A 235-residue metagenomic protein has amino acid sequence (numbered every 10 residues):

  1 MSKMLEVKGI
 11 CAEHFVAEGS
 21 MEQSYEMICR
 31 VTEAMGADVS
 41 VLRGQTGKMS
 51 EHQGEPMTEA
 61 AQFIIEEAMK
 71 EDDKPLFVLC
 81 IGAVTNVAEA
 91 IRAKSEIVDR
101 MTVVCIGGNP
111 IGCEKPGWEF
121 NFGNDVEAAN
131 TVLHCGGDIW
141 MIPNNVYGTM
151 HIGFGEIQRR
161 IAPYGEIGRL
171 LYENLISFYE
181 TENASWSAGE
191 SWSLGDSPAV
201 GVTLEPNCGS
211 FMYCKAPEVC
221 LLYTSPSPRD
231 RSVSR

Functional and structural regions predicted by a protein language model:
M1-E26, K48-G155: Active-site histidine-anchored catalytic micro-motif
T32: Conserved hydrophobic residues forming the short capping helix/wall of the S-adenosyl-L-methionine
M35-L42: A glycine-rich helix N-cap at a beta->alpha junction
V41, V132, V200: A residue-level signal for conserved active-site and pocket-lining positions in enzyme catalytic cores
F154-L222: Internal helical hairpin/lid segments
Y223-D230: Conserved small/polar residues in nucleotide/adenosyl-binding loops
